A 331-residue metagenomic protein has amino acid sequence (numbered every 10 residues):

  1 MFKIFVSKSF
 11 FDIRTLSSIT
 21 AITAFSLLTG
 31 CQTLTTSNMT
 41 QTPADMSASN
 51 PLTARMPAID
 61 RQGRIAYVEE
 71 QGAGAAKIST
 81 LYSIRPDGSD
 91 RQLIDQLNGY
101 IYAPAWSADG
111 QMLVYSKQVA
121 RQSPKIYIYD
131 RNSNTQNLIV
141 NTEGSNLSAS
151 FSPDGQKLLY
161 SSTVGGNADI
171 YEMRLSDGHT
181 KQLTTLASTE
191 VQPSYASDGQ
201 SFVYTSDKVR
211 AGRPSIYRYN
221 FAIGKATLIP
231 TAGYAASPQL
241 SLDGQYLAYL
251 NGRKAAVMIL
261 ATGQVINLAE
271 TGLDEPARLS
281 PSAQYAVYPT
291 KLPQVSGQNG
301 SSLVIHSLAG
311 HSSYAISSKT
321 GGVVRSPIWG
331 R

Functional and structural regions predicted by a protein language model:
F2-S18: Bacterial N-terminal signal peptides that target proteins for export
S18-F25: Hydrophobic helical h-region of N-terminal Sec-dependent signal peptides in bacterial secretory/periplasmic proteins
C31-R331: Sequence signature of WD/YWTD-type beta-propeller architectures
